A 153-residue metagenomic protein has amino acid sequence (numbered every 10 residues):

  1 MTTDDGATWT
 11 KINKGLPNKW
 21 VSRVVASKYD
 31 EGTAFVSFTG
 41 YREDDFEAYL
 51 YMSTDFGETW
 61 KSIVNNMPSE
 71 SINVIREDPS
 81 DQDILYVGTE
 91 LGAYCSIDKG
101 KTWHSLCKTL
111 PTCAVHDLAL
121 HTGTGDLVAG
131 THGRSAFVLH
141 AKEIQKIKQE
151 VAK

Functional and structural regions predicted by a protein language model:
M1-V151: Beta-propeller blade termini and top-face loops
